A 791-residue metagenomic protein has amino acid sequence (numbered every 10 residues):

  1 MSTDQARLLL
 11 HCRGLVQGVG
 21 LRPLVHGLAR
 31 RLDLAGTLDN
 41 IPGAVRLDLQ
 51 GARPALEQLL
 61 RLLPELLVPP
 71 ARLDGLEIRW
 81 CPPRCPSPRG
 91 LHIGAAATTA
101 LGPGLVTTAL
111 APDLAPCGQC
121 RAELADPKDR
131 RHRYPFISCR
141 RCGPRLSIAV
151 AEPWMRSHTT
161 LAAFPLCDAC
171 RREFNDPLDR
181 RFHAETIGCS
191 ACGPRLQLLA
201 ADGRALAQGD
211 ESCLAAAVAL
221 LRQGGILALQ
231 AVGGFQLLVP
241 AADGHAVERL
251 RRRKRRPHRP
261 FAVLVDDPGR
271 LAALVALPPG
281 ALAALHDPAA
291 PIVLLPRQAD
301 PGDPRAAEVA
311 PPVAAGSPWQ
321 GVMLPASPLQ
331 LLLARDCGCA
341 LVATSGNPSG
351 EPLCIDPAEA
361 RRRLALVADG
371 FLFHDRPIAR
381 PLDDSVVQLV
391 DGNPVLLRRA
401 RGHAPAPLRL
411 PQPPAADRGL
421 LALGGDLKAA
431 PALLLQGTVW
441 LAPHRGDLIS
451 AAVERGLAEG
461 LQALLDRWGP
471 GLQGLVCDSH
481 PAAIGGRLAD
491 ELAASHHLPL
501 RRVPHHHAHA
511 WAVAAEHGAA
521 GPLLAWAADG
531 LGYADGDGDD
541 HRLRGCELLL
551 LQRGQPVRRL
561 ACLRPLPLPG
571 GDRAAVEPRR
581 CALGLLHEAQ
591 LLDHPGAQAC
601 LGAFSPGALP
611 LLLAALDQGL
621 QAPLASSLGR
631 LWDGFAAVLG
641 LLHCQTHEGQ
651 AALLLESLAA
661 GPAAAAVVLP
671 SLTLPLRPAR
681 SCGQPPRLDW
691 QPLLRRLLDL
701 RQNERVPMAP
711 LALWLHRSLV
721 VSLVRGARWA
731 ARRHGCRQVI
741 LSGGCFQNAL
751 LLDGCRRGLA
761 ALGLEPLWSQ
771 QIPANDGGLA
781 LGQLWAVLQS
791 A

Functional and structural regions predicted by a protein language model:
M1-T186, S190, P194-Q197: Intrinsically disordered, low-complexity, mixed-charge
L66, E173, D336-P414, L620-A625: Internal gly/pro-rich beta-alpha loop/helix module that stabilizes soluble enzyme cofactors or their anionic handles
T186, G193-P194, G425-A463, G584-C736 (+1 more regions): A contiguous, well-structured pocket-lining segment that forms one wall/lid of small-molecule binding clefts in soluble
I226, G234-A299: A phosphate-binding glycine/aspartate-rich beta-alpha loop in the early core of alpha/beta enzymes
L237, I292-L294, D384-Q388, A429-L434 (+4 more regions): Short beta-strand scaffold segments in enzyme catalytic cores
A272-P278, L353-A360, D384-S385, P405-R418 (+2 more regions): Conserved phosphate-binding catalytic cores of ATP/NTP-utilizing and phosphoryl-transfer enzymes
D478, H497-H509, R737-S742, Q747-A749 (+1 more regions): Conserved phosphate-binding/catalytic loops in two-lobed NTP-binding clefts
A514-H587, L591-G596, D617-Q618, A622-S626 (+4 more regions): Active-site histidine-anchored catalytic micro-motif
